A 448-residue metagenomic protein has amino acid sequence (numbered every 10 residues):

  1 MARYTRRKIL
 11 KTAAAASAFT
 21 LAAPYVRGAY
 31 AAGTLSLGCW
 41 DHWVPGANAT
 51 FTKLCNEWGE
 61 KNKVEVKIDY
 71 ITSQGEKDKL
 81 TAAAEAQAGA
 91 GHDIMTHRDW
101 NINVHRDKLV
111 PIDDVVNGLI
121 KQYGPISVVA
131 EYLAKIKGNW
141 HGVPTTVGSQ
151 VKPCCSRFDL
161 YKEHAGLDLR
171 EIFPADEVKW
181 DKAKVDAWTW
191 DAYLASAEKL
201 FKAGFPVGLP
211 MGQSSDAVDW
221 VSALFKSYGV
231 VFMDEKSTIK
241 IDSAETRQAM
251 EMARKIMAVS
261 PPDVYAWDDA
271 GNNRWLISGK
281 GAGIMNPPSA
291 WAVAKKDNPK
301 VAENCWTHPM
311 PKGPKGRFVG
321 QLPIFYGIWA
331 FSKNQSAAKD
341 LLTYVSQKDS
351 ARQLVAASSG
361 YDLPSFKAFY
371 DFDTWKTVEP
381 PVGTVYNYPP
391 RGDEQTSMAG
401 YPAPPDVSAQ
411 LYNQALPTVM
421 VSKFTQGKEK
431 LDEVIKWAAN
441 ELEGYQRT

Functional and structural regions predicted by a protein language model:
A2-T5, I9-D107, V116-G124, S149-Q150 (+8 more regions): Conserved N-terminal structural module of periplasmic/extracytoplasmic solute-binding proteins
A32-S36, N56, E60-N62, K135-G138 (+9 more regions): Extracytoplasmic/periplasmic substrate-recognition and gating elements
E65, P381-E443: C-terminal capping/gating helix-and-loop segments adjacent to ligand/active sites or protein-protein/ligand interfaces
I71-T81, A187-A192, V264-S278: Short helix-initiation/N-cap motifs at beta->coil->alpha
D93-T96, A282-N286: Paired acidic/hydrophobic, glycine-rich loop segments that form the ligand-binding mouth/hinge of periplasmic-binding
R98-C155, D159-K162, N304-P311, E379-N387 (+1 more regions): Hinge/lid segment of periplasmic solute-binding proteins
D114-S127, L167-D186, Y228-A249, K296-P299 (+2 more regions): Short, solvent-exposed loop/beta-turn-alpha elements that line the ligand-binding surface or hinge of extracytoplasmic
W190-F201, E235-A266, M310: Glycine-centered hinge/linker elements that transmit conformational signals in sensory and ligand-binding systems
